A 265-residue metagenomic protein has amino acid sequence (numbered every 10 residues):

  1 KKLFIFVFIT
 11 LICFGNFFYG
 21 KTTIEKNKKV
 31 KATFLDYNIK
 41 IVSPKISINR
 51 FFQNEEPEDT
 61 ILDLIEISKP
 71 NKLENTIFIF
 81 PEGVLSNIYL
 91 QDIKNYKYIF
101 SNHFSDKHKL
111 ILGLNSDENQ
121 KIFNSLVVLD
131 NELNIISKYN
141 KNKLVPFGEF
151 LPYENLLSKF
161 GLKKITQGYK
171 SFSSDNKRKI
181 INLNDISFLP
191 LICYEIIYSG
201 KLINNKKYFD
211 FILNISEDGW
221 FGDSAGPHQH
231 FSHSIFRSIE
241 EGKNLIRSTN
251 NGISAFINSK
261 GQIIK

Functional and structural regions predicted by a protein language model:
K1-K265: Enzyme catalytic cores with a strong preference for nitrogen-chemistry domains
